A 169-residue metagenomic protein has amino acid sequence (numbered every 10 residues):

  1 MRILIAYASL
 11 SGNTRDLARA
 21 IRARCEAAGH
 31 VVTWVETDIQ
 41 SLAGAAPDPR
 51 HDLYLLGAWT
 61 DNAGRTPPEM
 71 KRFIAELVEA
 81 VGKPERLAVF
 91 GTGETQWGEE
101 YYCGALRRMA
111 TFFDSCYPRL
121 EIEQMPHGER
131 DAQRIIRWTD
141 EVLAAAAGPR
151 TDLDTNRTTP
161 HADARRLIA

Functional and structural regions predicted by a protein language model:
R2-E26: N-terminal beta1-alpha1 ligand-phosphate binding loop
R2-L4, T33, R86-A88: A structural signal for isolated positions on well-ordered beta-strands in alpha/beta enzyme cores
A6, V35-T37, I122: Conserved beta-strand termini and adjacent loop/short-helix elements that scaffold enzyme active sites in alpha/beta
A8, T37, T92-E94: Cofactor-binding loop segments of dinucleotide-utilizing enzymes, especially the Rossmann-like FAD- and NAD(P)+-binding
G12, S41, Q96: Flexible, glycine-rich phosphate/dinucleotide-binding loops and adjacent beta-alpha linkers at cofactor/substrate
D16, A28, D48-A169: FMN-binding flavodoxin-like domain, especially the glycine-rich phosphate-binding loop
A28-S41: A short beta-strand-loop structural module common to alpha/beta enzyme folds
I39-L42, W59-D61: Short active-site-proximal "capping" loops at secondary-structure junctions
